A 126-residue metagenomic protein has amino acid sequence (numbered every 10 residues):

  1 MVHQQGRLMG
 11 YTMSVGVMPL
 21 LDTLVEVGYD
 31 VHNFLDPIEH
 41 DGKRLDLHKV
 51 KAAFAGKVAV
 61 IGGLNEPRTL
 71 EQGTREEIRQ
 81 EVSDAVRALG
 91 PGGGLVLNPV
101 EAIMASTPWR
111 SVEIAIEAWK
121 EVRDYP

Functional and structural regions predicted by a protein language model:
M1-P126: Active-site loop segments of alpha/beta catalytic cores
